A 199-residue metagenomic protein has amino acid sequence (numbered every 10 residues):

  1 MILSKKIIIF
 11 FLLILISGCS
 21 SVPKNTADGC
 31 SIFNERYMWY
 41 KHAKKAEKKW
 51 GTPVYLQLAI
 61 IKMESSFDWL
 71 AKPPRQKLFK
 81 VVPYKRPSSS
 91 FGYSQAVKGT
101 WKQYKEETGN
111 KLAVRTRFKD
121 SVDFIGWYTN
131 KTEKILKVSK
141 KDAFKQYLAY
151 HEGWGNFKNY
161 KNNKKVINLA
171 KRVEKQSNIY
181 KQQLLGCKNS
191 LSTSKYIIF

Functional and structural regions predicted by a protein language model:
S4-F10: Sec-dependent signal peptide recognition, specifically the positively charged N-region followed immediately by
S17-G18: C-terminal motif of bacterial Sec signal peptides marking the signal peptidase cleavage site
S21-T193: Catalytic glycan-binding domains that act on GlcNAc-containing polysaccharides
I198-F199: Short, solvent-exposed mixed-charge patches
